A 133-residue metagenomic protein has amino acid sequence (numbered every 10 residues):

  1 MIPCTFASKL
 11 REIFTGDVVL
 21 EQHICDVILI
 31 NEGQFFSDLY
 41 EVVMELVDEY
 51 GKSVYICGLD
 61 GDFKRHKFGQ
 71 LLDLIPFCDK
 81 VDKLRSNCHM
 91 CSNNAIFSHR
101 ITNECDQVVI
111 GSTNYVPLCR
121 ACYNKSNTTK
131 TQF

Functional and structural regions predicted by a protein language model:
M1-A7: N-terminal phosphate/diphosphate-binding loop that engages ATP/GTP or pyrophosphate donors across diverse enzyme folds
L10-I13, L20-Q22, Q34-F133: Replace "adjacent to P-loop NTPase cores in ATP/GTP-dependent enzymes" with "adjacent to NTP-binding cores
L29-I30: Hydrophobic residues in beta-strands of the RecA-like P-loop NTPase core, especially within AAA+ ATPase
